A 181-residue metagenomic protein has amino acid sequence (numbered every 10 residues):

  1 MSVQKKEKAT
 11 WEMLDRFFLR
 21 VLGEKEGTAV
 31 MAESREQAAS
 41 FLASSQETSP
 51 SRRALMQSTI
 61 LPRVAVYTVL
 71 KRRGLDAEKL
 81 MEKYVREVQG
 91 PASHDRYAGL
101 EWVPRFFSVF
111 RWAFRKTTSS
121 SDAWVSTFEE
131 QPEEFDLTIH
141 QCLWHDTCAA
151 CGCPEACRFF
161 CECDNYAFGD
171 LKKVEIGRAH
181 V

Functional and structural regions predicted by a protein language model:
M1-Y67: N-terminal, charged low-complexity regulatory/assembly segments
K6, S119-S121, C161: Short solvent-exposed loop/turn micro-motifs enriched in small/polar/acidic residues
D15, W144, N165: Generic structural marker for isolated residues within well-ordered, non-membrane alpha-helices of soluble domains
L22, E26, R73-G74, K172: A broad structural signal for alpha-helix termini and local helix breaks/kinks
S58-G152: Amphipathic interaction/junction segments at domain boundaries or subunit interfaces
C153-Y166: Low-complexity, glycine/alanine/valine/leucine- and proline-rich hydrophobic stretches
A167-V174: Accessory, usually C-terminal, subdomains that scaffold auxiliary metal cofactors
A179-V181: Conserved small/polar residues in nucleotide/adenosyl-binding loops
